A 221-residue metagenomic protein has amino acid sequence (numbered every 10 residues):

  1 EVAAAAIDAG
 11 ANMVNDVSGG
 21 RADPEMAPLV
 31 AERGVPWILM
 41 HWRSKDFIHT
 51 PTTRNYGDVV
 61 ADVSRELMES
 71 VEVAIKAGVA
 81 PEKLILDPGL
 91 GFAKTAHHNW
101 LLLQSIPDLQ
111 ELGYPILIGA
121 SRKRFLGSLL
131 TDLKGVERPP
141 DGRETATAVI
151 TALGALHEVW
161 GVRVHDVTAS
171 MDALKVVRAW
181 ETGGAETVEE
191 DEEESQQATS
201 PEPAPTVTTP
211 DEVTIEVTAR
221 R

Functional and structural regions predicted by a protein language model:
E1-D8, N12-A77, A93-R221: Active-site-adjacent loop and "lid" segments of alpha/beta metabolic enzymes
P81-K83: Short acidic capping loops at alpha-helix termini that bridge into adjacent secondary structure
L90: Active-site metal-binding loops of divalent metal-dependent hydrolases
